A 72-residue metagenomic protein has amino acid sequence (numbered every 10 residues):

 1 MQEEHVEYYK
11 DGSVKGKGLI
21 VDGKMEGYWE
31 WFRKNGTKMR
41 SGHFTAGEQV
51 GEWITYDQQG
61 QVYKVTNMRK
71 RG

Functional and structural regions predicted by a protein language model:
M1-G72: Glycine/tyrosine- and acidic-biased, solvent-exposed loop/turn segments at the edges of beta-strands
